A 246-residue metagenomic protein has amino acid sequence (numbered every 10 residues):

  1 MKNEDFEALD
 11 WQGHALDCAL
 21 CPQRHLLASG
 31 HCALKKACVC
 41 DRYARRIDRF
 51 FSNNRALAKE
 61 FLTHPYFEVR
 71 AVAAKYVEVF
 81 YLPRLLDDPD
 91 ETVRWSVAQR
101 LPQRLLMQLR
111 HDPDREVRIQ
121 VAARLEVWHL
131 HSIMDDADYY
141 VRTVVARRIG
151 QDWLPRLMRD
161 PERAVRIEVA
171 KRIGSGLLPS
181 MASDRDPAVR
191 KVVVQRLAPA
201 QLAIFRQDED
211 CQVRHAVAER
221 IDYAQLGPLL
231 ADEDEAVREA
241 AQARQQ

Functional and structural regions predicted by a protein language model:
M1-P83, D87, E91, H215-Q246: N-terminal alpha-helical scaffold/docking segments in eukaryotic complex subunits
R46-I47, V77, L101, L125 (+5 more regions): Hydrophobic core/packing positions within alpha-helical solenoid repeats
N54, P65-Y66, P89-D90, P113-D114 (+5 more regions): Short inter-helical turns and helix N-cap capping residues of alpha-solenoid HEAT/ARM repeat scaffolds
A58-T63, P83-D87, L106-H111, L130-D135 (+4 more regions): HEAT/HEAT-like alpha-solenoid repeats
E68, F80-Y81, T92, R104-L105 (+12 more regions): Structural detector for tandem alpha-solenoid helical repeats, activating at a conserved register within the helical
D90-V97, M107-L109, D114-I119: Acidic (E/D-rich), amphipathic helical modules within compact regulatory domains
D136-R147, L154-R172, G176-A188: Histidine/lysine/aspartate-rich catalytic loop segments that bind and position anionic ligands
